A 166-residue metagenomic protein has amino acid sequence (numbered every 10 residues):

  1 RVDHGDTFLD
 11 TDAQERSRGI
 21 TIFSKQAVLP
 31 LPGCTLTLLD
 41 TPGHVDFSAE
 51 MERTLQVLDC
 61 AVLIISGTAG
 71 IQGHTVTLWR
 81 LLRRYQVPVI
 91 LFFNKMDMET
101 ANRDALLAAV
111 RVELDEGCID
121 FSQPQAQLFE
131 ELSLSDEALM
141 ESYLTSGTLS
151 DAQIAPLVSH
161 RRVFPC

Functional and structural regions predicted by a protein language model:
R1-V57, A61-I65, I71, V112-L114 (+2 more regions): P-loop NTPase switch module centered on the Walker A-proximal segment
G67-C166: P-loop NTPase catalytic nucleotide-binding module
